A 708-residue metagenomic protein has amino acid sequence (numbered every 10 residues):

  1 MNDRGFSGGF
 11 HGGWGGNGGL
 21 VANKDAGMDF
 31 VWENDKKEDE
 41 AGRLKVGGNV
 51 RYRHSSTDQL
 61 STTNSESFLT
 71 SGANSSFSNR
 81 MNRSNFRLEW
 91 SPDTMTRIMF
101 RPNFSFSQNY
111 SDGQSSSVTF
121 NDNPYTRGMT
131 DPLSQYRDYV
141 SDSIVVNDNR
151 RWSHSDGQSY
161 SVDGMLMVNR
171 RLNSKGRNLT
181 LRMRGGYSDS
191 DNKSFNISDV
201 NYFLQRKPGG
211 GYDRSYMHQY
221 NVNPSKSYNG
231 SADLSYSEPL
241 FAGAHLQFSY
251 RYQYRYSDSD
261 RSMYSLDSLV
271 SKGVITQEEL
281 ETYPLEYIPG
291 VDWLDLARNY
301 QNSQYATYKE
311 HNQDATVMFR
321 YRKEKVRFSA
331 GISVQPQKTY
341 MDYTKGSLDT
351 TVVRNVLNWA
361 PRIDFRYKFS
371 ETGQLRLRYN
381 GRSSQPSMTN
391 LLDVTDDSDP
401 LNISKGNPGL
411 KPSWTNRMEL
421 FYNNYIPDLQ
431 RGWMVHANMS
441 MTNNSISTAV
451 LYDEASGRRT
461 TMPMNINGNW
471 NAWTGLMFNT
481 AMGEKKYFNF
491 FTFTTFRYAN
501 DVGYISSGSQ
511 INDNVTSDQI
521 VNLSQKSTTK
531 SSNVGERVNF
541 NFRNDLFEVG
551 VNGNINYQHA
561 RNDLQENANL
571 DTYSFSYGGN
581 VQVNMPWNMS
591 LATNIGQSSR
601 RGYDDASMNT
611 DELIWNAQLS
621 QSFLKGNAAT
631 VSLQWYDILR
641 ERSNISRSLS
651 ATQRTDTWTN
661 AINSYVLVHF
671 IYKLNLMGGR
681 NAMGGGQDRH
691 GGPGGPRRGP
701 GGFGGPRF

Functional and structural regions predicted by a protein language model:
M1-F708: Primarily recognizes Gram-negative and organellar outer-membrane beta-barrels
